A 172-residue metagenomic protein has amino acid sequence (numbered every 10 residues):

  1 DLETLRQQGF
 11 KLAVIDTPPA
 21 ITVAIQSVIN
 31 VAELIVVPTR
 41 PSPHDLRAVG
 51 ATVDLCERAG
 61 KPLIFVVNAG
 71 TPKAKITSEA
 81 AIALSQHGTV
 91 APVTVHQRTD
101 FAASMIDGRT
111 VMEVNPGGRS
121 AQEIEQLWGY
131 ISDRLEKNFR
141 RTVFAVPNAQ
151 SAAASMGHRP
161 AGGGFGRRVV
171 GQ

Functional and structural regions predicted by a protein language model:
L5-I25: Switch II (G3) loop of P-loop NTPases
I15, V37, F65-V67: Structural beta-sheet core signal
T22-S42: Inter-motif core of Ras-like GTPase G domains
R47-F65: Conserved C-terminal guanine-recognition region of P-loop GTPase G domains, centered on the G4
T71, A81-R109: Beta-strand-loop-alpha "switch" segments that mediate conformational coupling across diverse proteins
M105-Q122: C-terminal boundary of histidine-terminating zinc-finger modules
A154-Q172: Long, low-complexity, intrinsically disordered segments
